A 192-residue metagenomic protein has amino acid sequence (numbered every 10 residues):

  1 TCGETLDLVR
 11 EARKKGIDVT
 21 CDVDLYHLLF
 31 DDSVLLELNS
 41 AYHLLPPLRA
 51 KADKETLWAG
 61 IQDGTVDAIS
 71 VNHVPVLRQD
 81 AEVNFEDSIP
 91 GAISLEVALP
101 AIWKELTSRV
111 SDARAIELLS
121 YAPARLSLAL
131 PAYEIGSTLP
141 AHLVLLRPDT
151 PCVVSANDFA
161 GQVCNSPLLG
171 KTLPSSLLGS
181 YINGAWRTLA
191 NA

Functional and structural regions predicted by a protein language model:
T1-I69: Histidine/acidic residue-rich metal-binding segments in metalloenzymes
L6, L29, L77-Q79, V153-V154 (+1 more regions): Glycine/Thr-rich phosphate-binding loops of Rossmann-like dinucleotide-binding domains
R10, A81-E82, N157-D158: Short amphipathic alpha-helical segments
V23, N39, H43, D80 (+2 more regions): Residue-level signal for pocket-adjacent positions within structured domains
A41, A68-I69, V74-P148: His/Asp/Glu-enriched, well-ordered alpha-helical/loop segment that forms or immediately abuts the divalent-metal
Y42-D53, I89-I93, S166-L173: A short acidic, glycine-rich active-site loop that binds or catalyzes chemistry on phosphate/adenosine moieties
P140-N191: C-terminal cap of metal-dependent C-N hydrolases
